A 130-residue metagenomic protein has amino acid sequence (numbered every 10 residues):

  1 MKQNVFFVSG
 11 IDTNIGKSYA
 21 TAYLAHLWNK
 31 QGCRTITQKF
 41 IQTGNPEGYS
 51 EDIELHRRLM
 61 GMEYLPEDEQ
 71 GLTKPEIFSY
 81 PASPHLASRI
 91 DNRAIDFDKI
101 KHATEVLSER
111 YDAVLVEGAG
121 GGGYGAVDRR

Functional and structural regions predicted by a protein language model:
M1-F7, C33: Extreme N-terminal starter segment of soluble prokaryotic enzymes
F7-T21: Glycine-rich phosphate-binding P-loop
G10-D12, F40-I41, E117-A119: Fold-independent oxyanion-binding glycine-rich loops and adjacent beta-strand/coil segments at enzyme active sites
N14-I15, G44-P46, G121-A126: Short, small-residue-enriched loops and turns at beta-alpha junctions that line or gate enzyme active sites
Y19-A94, E105-V106: N-terminal phosphate/diphosphate-binding loop that engages ATP/GTP or pyrophosphate donors across diverse enzyme folds
S83-A126: Phosphate-binding/switch loop-helix module in NTP-utilizing enzymes
D128-R130: Conserved mixed alpha/beta catalytic, RNA-binding, or beta-rich assembly cores of soluble enzyme, regulatory
